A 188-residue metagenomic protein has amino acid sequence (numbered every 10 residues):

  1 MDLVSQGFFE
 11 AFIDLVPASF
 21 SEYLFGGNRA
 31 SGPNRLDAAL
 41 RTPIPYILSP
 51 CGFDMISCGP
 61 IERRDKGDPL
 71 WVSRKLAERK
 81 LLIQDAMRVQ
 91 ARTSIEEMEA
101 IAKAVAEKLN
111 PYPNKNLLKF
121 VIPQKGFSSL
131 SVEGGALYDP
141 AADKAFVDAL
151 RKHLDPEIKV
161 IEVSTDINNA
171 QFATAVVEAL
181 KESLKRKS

Functional and structural regions predicted by a protein language model:
M1-R41, Y46-L48, V72-S73, R88-S188: Metallocofactor- and cofactor-centric catalytic cores in central/energy metabolism, strongly enriched
C51: Short loop/turn segments immediately following the C-termini of beta-strands
D54-P60: Short, solvent-exposed beta-strand-terminating loops
I61-Q84, D139-A141: Acidic, Ser/Thr-rich peripheral helices and adjacent loops at domain boundaries
